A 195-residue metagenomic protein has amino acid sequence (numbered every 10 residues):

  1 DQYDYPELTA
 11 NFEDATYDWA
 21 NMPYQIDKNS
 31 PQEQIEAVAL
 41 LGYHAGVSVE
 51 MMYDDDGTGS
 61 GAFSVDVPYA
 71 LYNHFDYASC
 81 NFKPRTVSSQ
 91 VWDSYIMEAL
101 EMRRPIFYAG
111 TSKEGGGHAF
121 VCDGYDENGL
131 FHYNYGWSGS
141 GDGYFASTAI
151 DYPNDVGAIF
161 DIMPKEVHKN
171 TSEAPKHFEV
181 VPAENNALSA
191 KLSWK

Functional and structural regions predicted by a protein language model:
D1-P84: Cysteine-nucleophile protease catalytic domains, especially the papain-like/related folds used in DUB/UBL proteases
E33-G57, Y95-R104, D151-M163: Short, Φ-rich (hydrophobic/aromatic) sequence segments
V67-P68, Y72-H74, R85, W92-M97 (+1 more regions): Short linear, low-complexity motifs centered on an aromatic residue
Y72-N134: Active-site-adjacent substructure of cysteine-protease-like catalytic cores
C80-P84, G157-A158, F178-V180: Generic structural motif
E101, E114-G116, Y125-S172: Cys-His-centered catalytic/binding microenvironment captured across papain-like cysteine peptidases and homologous
K165-W194: Pro/Thr/Ser/Gly-rich low-complexity, intrinsically disordered linker/stalk tracts
